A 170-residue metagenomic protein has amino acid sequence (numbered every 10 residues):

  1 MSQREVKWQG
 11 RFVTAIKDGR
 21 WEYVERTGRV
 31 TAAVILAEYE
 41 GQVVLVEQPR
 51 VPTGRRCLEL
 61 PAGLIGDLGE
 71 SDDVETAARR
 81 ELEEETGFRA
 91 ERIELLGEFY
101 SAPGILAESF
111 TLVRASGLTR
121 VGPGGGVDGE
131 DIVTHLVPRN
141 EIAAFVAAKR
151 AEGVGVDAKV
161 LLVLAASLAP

Functional and structural regions predicted by a protein language model:
S2-E40, Q48: Acidic, metal-coordinating catalytic segment for phosphate/diphosphate chemistry, firing primarily on the Nudix
V6-R11, R26-G28, V51, G69 (+1 more regions): Acidic pyrophosphate-coordinating catalytic loop
A15-K17, L36, L45, L112-R114 (+1 more regions): Conserved hydrophobic/aromatic beta-strand scaffold that supports enzyme active sites
I16-G19, A102-V121: Active-site-adjacent beta-strand/loop module that shapes the phosphate/pyrophosphate-binding cleft
T27-R29, A33-R80, D128, I132: Conserved Nudix-box catalytic region and its N-terminal flanking loop in Nudix hydrolases and closely related
V44, E59, E81-E83, E94 (+2 more regions): Conserved beta-strand segments that form the floor/walls of ligand-binding pockets within enzyme and binding domains
R56, T111, D128-P170: Nudix hydrolase/Nudix homology domain
R89-L96: A short coil-to-beta-strand element that immediately follows conserved catalytic motifs
